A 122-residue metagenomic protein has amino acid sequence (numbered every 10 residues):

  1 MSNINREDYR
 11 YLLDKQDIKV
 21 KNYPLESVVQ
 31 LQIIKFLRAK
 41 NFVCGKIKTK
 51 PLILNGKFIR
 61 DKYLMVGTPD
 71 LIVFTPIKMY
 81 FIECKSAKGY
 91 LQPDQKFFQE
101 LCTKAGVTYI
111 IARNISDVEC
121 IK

Functional and structural regions predicted by a protein language model:
M1-K122: Catalytic phosphate/metal-binding cores of nucleic-acid and nucleotide-processing enzymes, i.e., regions that mediate
